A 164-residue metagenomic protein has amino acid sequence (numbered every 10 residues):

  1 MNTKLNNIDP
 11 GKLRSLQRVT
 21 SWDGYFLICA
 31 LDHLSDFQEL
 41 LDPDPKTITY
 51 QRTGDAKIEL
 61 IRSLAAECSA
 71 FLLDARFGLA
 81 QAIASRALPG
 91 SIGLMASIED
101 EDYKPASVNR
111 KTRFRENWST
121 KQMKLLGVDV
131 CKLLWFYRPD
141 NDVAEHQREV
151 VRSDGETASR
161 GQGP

Functional and structural regions predicted by a protein language model:
M1-P139: Alpha/beta catalytic barrel-like cores
F77-A84, R138-S159: Active-site-adjacent beta->alpha loops and helix N-cap segments on the catalytic face of soluble alpha/beta enzymes
Q162-P164: Basic (Lys/Arg-enriched) interaction patch that binds polyanionic ligands
